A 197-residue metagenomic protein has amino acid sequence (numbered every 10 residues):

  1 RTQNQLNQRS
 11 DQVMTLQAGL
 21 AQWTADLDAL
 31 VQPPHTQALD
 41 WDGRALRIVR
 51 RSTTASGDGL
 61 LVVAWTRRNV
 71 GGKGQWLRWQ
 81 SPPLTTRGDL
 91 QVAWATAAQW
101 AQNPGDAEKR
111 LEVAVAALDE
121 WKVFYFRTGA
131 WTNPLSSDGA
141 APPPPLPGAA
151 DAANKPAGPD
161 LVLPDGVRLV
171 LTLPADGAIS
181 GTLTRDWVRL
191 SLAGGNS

Functional and structural regions predicted by a protein language model:
R1-T24, D28: Aliphatic-rich helix starts adjacent to a transmembrane/signal segment
L27-R50: Short, glycine/small-hydrophobic-rich surface segments
Q37, T54, A107, G158-D160: Residues embedded in well-ordered secondary-structure elements
D40-D42, G57, L161-D165: Solvent-exposed loop and beta-edge segments used for protein-protein assembly and interaction
G43, V49-S136: Type IV pilin-like appendage domain
A116-S197: Short linear sequence signals and composition-biased patches located at protein termini or domain-edge surfaces
